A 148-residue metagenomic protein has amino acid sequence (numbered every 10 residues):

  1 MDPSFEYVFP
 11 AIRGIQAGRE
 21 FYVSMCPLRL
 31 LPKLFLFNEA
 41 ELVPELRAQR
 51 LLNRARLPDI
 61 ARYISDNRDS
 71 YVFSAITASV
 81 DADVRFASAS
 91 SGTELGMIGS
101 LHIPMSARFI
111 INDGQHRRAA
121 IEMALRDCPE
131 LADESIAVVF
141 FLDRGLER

Functional and structural regions predicted by a protein language model:
M1-S74, D81-S91, I98-L101: N-terminal extension/subdomain marker
Q49, R68, V72-A78, A82-V84 (+1 more regions): Basic- and aromatic-enriched surface patches that contact anionic nucleotides/nucleic acids
